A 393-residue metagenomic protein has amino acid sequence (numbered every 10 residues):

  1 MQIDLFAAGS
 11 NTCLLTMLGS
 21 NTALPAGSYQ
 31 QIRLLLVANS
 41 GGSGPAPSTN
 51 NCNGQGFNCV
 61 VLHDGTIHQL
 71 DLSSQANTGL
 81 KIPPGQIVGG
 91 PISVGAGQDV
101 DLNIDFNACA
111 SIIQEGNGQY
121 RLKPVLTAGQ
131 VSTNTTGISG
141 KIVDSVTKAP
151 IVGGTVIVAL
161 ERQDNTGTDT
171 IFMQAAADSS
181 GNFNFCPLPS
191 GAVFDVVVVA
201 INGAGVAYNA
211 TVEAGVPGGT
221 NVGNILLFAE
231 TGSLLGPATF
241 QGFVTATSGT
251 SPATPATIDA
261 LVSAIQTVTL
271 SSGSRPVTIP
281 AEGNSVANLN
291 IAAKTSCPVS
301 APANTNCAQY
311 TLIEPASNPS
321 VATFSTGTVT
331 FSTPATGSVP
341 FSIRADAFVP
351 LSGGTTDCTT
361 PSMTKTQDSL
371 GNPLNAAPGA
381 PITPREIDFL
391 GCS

Functional and structural regions predicted by a protein language model:
M1-S393: A short, solvent-exposed, low-complexity linear motif enriched for acidic/polar residues with Pro/Gly/Ser/Thr
